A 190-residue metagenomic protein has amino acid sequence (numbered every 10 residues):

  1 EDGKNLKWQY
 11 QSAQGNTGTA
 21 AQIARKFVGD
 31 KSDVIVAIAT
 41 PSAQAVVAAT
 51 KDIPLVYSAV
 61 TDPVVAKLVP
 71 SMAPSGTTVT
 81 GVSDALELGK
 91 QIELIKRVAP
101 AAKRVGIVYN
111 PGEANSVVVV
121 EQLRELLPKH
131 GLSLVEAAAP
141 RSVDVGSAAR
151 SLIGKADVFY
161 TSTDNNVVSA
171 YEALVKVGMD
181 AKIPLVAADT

Functional and structural regions predicted by a protein language model:
E1-T190: Short hydrophobic alpha-helices and adjacent helix-cap/hinge residues
